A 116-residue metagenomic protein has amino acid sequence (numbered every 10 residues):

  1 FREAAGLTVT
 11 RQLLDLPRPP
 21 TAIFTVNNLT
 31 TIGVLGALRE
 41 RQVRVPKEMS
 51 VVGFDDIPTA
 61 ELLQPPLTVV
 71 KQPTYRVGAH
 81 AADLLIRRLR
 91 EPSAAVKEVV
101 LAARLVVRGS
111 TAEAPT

Functional and structural regions predicted by a protein language model:
F1-D15: Active-site rim loops that border cofactor/substrate pockets in soluble metabolic enzymes
R11, D15-P115: Flexible loop/turn connectors
